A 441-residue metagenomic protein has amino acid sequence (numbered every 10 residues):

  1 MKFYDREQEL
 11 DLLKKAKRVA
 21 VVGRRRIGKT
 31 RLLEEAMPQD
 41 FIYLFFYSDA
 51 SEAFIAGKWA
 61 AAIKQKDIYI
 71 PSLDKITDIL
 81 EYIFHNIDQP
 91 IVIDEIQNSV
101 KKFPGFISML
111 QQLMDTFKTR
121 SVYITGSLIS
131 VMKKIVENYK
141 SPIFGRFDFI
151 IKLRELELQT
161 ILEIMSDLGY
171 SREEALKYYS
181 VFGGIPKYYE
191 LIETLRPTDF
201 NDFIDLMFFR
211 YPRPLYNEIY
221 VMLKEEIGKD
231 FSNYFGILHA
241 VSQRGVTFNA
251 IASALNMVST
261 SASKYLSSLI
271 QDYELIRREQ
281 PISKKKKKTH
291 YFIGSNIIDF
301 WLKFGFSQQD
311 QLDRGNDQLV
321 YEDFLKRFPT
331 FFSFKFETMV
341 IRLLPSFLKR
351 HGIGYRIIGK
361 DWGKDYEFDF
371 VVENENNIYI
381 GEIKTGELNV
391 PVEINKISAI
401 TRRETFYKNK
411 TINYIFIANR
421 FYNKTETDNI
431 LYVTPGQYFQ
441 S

Functional and structural regions predicted by a protein language model:
M1-L13: N-terminal pre-P-loop "Q-motif" helix
V19-A20, K102, Q112-K140: Sensor-1/coupling segment of RecA-like P-loop NTPase cores
Q39-I70, E81-Y82, F300: Conserved NTP-binding/hydrolysis module of P-loop NTPases
I83-F106, L110, L128: Conserved P-loop NTPase "ATPase switch" module shared by AAA+ and STAND
K133-N233: Interdomain motor-coupling "hinge/lid" segment immediately C-terminal to the ATP-binding subdomain of NTP-driven enzymes
I192-T194, F203-D365: Accessory nucleic acid-recognition modules appended to NTPase machines
L344, F368-V390, Y414: Conserved catalytic cores of phosphodiester-cleaving nucleases, focusing on short active-site segments
K384-Q437: Catalytic cores of nucleic-acid endonucleases
